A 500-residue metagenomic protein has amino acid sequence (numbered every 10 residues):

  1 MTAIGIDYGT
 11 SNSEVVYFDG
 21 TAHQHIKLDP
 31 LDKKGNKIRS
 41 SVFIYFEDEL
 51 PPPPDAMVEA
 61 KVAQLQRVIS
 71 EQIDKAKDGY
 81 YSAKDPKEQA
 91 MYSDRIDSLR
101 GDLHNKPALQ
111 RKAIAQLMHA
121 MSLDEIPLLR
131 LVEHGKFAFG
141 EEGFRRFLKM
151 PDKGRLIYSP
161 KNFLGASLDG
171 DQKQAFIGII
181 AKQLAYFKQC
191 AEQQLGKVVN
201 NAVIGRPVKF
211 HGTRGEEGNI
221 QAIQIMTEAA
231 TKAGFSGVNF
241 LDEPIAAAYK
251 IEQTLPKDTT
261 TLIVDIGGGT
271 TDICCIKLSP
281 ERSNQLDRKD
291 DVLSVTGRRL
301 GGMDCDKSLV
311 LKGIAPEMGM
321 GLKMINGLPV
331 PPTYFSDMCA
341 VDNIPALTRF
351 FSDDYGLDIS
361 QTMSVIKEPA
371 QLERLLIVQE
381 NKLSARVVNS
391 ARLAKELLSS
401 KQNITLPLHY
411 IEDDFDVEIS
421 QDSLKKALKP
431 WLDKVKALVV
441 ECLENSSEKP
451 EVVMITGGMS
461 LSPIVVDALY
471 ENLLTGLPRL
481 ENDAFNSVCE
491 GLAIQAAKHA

Functional and structural regions predicted by a protein language model:
M1-K34, M57-K61, L65-I263, K277-R298 (+2 more regions): N-terminal phosphate-binding loop and flanking beta/alpha elements of the actin-like ATPase fold
S13, H23, E49-L50, T271: Hydrophobic residues embedded in beta-strands of well-ordered beta-sheets
S13-Y17, S40-I44, D272-I276: Short beta-strand scaffold segments in enzyme catalytic cores
P30-L31, G35-Y45, L50-V58, V62-G101 (+3 more regions): Phosphate-binding glycine-rich/basic clefts of nucleotide- and phosphate-handling proteins, predominantly
P407-H409, F415-E418: Flexible internal linker/loop segments at domain or repeat junctions
A496-A500: Short, hydrophobic alpha-helical segments
